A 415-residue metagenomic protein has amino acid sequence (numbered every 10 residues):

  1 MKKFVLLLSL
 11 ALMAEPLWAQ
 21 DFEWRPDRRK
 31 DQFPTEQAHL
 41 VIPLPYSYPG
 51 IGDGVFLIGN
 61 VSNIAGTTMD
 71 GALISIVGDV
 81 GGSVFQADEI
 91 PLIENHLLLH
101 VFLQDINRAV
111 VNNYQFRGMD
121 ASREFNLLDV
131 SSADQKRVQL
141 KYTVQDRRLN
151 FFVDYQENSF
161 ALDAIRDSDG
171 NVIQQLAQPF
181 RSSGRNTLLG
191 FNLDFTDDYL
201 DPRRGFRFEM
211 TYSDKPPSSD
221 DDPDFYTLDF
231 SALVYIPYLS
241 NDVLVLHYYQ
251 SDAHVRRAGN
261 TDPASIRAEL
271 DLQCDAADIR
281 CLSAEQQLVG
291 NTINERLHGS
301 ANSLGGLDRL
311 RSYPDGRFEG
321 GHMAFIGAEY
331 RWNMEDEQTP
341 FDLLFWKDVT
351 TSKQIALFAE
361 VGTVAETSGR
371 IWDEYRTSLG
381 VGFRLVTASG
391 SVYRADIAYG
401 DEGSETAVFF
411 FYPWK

Functional and structural regions predicted by a protein language model:
M13-A19: Sec/Tat signal peptide C-region and signal peptidase I cleavage site
Q20-F102, F152, A177-R203, A301-R311 (+5 more regions): Outer-membrane beta-barrel initiation region
D21, D27, V111-A258: Transmembrane beta-strand segments of outer-membrane beta-barrel domains in Gram-negative and organellar OMPs
P45-S47, L57-V61, G71-V77, L99-N107 (+9 more regions): Transmembrane beta-barrel strands of outer-membrane/channel proteins
S47, V61-N63, E89-P91, Y142-D146 (+7 more regions): Residue-level signature of outer-membrane beta-barrel architecture
G78-Q145, G170-V172, V245-L304, E402-F411: Outer-membrane beta-barrel translocator/channel fold
L189, F383-L385, S404-K415: Outer-membrane beta-barrel "beta-signal"
L200-D348: C-terminal outer-membrane beta-barrel translocator/porin domains of Gram-negative envelope proteins and their
